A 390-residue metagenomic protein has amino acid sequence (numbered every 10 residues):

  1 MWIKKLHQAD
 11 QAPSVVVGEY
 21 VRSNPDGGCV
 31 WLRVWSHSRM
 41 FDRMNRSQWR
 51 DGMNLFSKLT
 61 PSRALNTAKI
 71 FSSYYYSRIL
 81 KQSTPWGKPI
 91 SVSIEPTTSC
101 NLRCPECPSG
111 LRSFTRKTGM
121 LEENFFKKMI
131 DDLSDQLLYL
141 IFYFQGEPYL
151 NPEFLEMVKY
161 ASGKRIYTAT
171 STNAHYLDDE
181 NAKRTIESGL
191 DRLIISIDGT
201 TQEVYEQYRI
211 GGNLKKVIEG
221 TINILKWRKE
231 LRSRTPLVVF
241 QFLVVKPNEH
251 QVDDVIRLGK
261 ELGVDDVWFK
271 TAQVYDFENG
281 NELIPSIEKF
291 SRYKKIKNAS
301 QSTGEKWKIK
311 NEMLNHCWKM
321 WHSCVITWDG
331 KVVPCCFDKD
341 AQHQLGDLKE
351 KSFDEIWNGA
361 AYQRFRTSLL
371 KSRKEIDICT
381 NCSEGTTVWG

Functional and structural regions predicted by a protein language model:
M1-V16: Extreme N-terminal basic, low-complexity initiation segments that serve as generic localization/processing leaders
K5, W35-H37, F41-S57, R116-L121 (+4 more regions): Radical SAM enzyme [4Fe-4S]-AdoMet core and its adjacent flexible, acidic and glycine-rich loops/tails across
F41-D42, W49-R192, E203, Q207 (+4 more regions): Conserved alpha-helical substructure of the radical SAM core
I94, T98-N101, N311, R373-I376: Processing junctions and N-termini across compartments
C100, C104-C107, C317, C335-C336 (+1 more regions): Short cysteine clusters
E375-G390: Cysteine-cluster motifs in flexible loop/terminal segments that predominantly coordinate metals
